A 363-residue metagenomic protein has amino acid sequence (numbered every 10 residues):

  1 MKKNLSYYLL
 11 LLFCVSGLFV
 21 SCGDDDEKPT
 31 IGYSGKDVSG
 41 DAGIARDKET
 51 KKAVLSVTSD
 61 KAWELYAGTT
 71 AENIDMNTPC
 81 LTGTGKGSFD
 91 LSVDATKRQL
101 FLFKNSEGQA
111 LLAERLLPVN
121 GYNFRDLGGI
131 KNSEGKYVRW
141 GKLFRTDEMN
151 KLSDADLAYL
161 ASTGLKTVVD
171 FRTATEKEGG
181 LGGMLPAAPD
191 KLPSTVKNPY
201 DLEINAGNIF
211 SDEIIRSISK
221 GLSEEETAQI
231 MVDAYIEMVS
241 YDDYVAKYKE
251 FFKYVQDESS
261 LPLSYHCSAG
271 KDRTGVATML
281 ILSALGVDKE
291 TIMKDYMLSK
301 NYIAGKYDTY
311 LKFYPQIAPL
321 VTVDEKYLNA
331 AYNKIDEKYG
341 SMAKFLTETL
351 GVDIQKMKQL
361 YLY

Functional and structural regions predicted by a protein language model:
M1-L9: Bacterial N-terminal signal peptides that target proteins for export
L10-C14: Outer/extracellular conduits and scaffolds centered on Gram-negative outer-membrane beta-barrels
L18-S21: C-terminal motif of bacterial Sec signal peptides marking the signal peptidase cleavage site
G23-L263, A277-Y363: Cys-dependent protein tyrosine phosphatase-like superfamily
S264-S268: Residues at the beta-strand->loop junction immediately N-terminal to the Walker
A269, R273-T274: Ser/Thr-glycine-rich phosphate-binding loops at phosphate-binding pockets of nucleotides, nucleotide cofactors
